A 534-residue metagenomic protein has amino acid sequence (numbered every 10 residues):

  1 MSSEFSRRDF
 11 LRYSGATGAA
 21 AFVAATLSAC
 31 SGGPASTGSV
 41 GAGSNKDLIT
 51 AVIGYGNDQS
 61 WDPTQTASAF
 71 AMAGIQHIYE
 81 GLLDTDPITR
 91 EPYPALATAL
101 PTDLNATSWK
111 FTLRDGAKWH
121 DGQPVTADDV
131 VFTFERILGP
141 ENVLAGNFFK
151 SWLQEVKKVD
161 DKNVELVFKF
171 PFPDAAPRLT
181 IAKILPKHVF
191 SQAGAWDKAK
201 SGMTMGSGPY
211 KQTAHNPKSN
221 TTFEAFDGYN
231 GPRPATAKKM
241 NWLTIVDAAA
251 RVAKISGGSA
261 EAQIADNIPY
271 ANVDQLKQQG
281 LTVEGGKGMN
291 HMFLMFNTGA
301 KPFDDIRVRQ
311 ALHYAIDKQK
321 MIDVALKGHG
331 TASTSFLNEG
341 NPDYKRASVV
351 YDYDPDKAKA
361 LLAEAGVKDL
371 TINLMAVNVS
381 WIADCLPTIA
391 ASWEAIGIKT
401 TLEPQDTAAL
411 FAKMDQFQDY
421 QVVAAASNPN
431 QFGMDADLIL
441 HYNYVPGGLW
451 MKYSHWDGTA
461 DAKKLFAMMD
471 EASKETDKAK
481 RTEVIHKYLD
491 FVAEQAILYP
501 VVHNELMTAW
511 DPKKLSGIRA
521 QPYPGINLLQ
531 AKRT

Functional and structural regions predicted by a protein language model:
V52-L104, E135, M205-G206: N-terminal lobe/hinge region of extracytoplasmic solute-binding protein
D86-P87, E91, T180-A235, K239 (+1 more regions): Gly/Pro-rich hinge or "lid" segments in bacterial periplasmic/extracellular proteins
T112, N147-F190: Surface-exposed binding/hinge segments that line and control ligand-binding clefts or catalytic entry sites
T126-T133, D161-V167, G208-P209, T236-K239 (+4 more regions): Alpha-helical secondary-structure segments
I137, E155-K158, T213-E224, N241-A300: Extracellular/periplasmic solute-recognition and catalytic clefts
K327, T331-E364, W381-D384: Structural transition elements
K399-P404, A408-L410, Q418, L438-D511: Extracytoplasmic/peripheral linker and loop segments enriched in polar/acidic and small residues with frequent Thr/Pro
T508-T534: Long beta-strand-rich cores associated with HINT superfamily self-processing modules
